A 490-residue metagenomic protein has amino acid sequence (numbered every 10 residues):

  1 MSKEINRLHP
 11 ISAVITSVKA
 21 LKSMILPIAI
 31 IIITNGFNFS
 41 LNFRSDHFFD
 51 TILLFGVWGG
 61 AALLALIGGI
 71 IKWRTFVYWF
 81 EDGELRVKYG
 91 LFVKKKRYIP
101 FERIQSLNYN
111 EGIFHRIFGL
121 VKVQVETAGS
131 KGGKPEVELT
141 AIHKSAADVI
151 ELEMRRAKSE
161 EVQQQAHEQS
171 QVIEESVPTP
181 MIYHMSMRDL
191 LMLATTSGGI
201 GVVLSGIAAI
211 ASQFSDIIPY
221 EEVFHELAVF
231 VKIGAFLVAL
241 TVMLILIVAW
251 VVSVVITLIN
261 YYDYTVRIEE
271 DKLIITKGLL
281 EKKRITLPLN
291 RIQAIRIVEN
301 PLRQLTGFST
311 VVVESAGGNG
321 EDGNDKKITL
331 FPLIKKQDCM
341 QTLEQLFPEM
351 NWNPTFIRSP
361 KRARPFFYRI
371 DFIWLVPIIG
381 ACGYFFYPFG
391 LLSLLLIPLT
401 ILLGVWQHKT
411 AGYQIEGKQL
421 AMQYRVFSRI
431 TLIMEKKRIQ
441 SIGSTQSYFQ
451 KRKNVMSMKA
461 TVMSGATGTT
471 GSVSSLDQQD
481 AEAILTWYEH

Functional and structural regions predicted by a protein language model:
M1-H490: N-terminal basic, Ser/Thr-rich segments that initiate or prime the first beta/alpha elements at protein or domain
